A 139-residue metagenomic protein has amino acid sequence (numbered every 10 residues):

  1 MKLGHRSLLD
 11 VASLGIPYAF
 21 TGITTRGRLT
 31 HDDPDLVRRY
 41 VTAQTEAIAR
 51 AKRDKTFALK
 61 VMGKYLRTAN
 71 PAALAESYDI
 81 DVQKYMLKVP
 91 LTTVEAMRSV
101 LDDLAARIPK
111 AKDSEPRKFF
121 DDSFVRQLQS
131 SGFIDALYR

Functional and structural regions predicted by a protein language model:
M1-A12: Ligand-binding "clamshell"
K2, P17-Y18, Y65: A residue-level marker of the well-folded mature domains of exported/periplasmic proteins
H5-R6, A19-I23, G27-R28, V100-L101: Small-molecule pocket liners
S13-I16, L29-T30: Solvent-exposed loop/turn segments at secondary-structure junctions within structured extracellular/periplasmic domains
I16-Y18, I80-D81, D121-S123: Short secondary-structure boundary/hinge segments and terminal tails
H31-K112: Secondary-structure end/capping motifs
D102-R139: Conserved C-terminal helix/tail region of periplasmic/extracytoplasmic solute-binding proteins
